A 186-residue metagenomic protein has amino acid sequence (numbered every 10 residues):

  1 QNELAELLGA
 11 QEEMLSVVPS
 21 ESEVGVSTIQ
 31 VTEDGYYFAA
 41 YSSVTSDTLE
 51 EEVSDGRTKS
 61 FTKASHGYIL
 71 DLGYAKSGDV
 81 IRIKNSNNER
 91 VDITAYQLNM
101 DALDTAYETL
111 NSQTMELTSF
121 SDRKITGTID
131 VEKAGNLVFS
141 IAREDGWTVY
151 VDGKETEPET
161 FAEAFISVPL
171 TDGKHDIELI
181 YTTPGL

Functional and structural regions predicted by a protein language model:
Q1-L186: Active-site-proximal, structured, solvent-exposed surfaces of multi-pass membrane proteins that position macromolecular
